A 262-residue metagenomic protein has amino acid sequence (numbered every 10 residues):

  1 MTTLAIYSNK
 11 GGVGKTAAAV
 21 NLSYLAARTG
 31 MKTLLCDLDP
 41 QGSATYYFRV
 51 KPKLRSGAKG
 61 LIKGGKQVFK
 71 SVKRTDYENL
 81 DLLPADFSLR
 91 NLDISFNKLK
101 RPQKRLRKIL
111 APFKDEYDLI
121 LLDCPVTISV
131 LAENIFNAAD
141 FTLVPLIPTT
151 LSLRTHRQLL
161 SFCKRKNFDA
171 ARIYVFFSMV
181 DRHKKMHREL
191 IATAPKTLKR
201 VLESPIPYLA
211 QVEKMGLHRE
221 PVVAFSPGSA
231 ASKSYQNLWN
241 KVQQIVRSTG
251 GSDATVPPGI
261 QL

Functional and structural regions predicted by a protein language model:
M1-L262: P-loop NTP-binding core
